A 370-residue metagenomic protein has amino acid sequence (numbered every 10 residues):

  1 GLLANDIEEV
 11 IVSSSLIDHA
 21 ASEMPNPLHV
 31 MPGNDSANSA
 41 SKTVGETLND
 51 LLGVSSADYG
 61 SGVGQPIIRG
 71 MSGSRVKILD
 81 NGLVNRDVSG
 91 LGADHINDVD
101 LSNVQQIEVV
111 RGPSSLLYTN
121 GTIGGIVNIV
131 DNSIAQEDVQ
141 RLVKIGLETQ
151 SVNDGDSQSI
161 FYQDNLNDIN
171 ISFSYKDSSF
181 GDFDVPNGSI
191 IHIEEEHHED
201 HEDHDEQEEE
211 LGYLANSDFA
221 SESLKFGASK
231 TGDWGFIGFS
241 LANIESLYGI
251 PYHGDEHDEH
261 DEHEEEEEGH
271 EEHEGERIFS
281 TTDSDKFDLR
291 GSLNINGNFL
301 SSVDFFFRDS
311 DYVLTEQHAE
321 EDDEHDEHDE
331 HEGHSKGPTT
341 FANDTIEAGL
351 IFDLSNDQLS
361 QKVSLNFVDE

Functional and structural regions predicted by a protein language model:
E8, G64, I123-G125, R141-V143 (+5 more regions): Hydrophobic, lipid-facing positions within transmembrane beta-strands of outer-membrane proteins
E9-A37: N-terminal periplasmic "start-of-domain" segments of outer-membrane beta-barrel proteins
V44-T47, G64-I67, L79, H95-N97 (+3 more regions): N-terminal periplasmic accessory domains that precede and gate Gram-negative outer-membrane beta-barrel machines
G45-D87: Extracytoplasmic beta-strand/coil segments of soluble accessory domains associated with Gram-negative outer-membrane
V84-R111: Short acidic/polar hinge/loop motifs at secondary-structure boundaries that mediate gating or recognition
G92, K144-L147, S157, E209-L214 (+6 more regions): Extracellular loop and loop/strand-boundary signature of outer-membrane beta-barrel proteins
Q140-G146, S157, F161-T282: Periplasmic-side early beta-strands and strand-to-turn transitions of outer-membrane beta-barrels
T231-I244, T282-E370: Face-selective signature of the C-terminal outer-membrane beta-barrel domain
